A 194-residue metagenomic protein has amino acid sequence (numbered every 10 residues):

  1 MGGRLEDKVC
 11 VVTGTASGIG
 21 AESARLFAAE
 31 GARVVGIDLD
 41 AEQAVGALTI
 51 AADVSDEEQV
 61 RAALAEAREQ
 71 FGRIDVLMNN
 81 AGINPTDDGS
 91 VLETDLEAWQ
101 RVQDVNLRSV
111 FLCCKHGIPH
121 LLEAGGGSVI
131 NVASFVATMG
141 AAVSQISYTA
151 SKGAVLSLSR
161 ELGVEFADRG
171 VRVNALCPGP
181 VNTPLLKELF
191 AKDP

Functional and structural regions predicted by a protein language model:
M1, E93, D168, P180-P194: A glycine/serine/threonine-rich, flexible loop-to-helix segment that serves as the NAD(P) cofactor-binding "lid"
G3-R33: Canonical Rossmann dinucleotide-binding motif of NAD(H)/NADP(H)-dependent dehydrogenases/reductases, specifically
D88-V91, D95-Q100: Substrate-binding pocket helix/loop in short-chain dehydrogenase/reductase
C114, S151, S159: Active-site helix of classical SDR
P119, V164-D168: Alpha-helical segment proximal to the catalytic Tyr-Lys
S134: Residue(s) in the substrate-gating loop at a strand-loop-helix junction that position the organic substrate next
G140-T149, E161, L189: Active-site loop-to-helix junction immediately N-terminal to the catalytic Tyr of the SDR YXXXK motif in Rossmann-fold
